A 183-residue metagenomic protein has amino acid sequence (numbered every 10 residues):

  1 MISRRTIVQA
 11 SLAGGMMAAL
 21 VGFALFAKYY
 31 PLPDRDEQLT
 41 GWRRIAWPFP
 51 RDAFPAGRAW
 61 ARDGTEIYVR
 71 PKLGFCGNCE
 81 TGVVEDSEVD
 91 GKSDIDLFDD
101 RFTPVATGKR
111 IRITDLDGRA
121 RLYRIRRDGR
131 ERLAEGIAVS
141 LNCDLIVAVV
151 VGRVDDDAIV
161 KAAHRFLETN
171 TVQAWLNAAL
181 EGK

Functional and structural regions predicted by a protein language model:
M1-I7: Short, Lys/Arg-rich N-terminal segment immediately upstream of the first membrane anchor
Q9-K28: Hydrophobic membrane-insertion alpha-helices, especially the h-region of bacterial N-terminal signal peptides
L12-A13, E80-G118: Mid-chain, structured segments of secreted extracytoplasmic proteins
A27-R44: Ser/Thr/Pro/Gly-rich low-complexity linker/stalk segments immediately outside membranes or between
A46-K92: Secretory pathway targeting signatures of secreted, lumenal, and periplasmic proteins
D63-G64, P71-G74, I125-R130, S140-D144 (+1 more regions): Short, flexible beta-strand-to-coil junctions
R101-N142: Signature of long, low-cysteine stretches enriched in small and polar/charged residues
D144-K183: Surface-exposed amphipathic alpha-helical segments
